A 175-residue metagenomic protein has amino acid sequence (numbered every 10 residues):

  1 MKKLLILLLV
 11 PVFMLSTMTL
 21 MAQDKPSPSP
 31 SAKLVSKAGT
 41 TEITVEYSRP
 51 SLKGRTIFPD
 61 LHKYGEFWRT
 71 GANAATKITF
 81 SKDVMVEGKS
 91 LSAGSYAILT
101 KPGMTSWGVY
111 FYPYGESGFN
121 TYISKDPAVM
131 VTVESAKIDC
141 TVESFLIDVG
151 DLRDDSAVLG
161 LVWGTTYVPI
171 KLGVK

Functional and structural regions predicted by a protein language model:
M1-D24: Bacterial Sec-dependent N-terminal signal peptides
L15, L91, P102-M104, C140 (+1 more regions): A cross-taxa feature marking solvent-exposed loop/turn segments within ectodomains of secreted and single-pass membrane
M18-L34, K82-V84, K89-G94: Short, charged N-terminal helix-start/capping segments
Q23-R69, G118-K175: Primarily secretory-pathway and cell-envelope proteins
R69-G118: Mid-length scaffold segments of soluble, non-membrane domains
